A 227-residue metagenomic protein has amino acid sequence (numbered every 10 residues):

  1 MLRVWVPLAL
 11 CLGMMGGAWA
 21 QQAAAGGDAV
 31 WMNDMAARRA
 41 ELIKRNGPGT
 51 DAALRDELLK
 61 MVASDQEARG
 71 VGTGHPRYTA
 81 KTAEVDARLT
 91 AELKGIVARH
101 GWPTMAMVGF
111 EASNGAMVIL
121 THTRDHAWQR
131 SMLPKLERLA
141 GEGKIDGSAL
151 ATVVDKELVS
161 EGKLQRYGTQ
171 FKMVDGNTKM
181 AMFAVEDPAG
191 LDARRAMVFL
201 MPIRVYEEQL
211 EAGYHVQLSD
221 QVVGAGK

Functional and structural regions predicted by a protein language model:
M1-L2: N-terminal secretory signal peptides that target proteins for export/translocation
W5-G16: Bacterial N-terminal signal peptides
Q22-L164, G168: N-terminal helix-rich structural modules
A91, P188-A189: A generic alpha-helix surface/boundary motif
A127-Q129, F183-P188: Short acidic alpha-helix initiation/capping motifs at coil-to-helix transition points, especially at protein N-termini
L158-V185: Alpha-helical protein-protein interaction modules
A184, G190-K227: A cross-kingdom marker for long, charged
